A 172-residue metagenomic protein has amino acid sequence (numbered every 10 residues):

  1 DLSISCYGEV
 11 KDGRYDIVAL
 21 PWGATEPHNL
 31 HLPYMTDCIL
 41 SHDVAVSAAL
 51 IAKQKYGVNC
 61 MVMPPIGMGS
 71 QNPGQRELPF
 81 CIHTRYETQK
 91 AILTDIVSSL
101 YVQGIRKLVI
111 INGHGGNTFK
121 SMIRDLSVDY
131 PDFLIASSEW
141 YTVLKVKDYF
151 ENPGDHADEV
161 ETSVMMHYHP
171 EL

Functional and structural regions predicted by a protein language model:
D1-P33: Active-site and ligand/interface coordination hotspots across diverse enzymes and nucleic-acid-associated assemblies
D12-W22, V58-S70: Short coil-to-beta-strand
V18, P65-V160: Active-site histidine-anchored catalytic micro-motif
H31, M35, Y56-V58, R76: Extended amphipathic ligand-handling, pore-lining, and cofactor/metal-binding catalytic surfaces
M35-C38, L126-V128: Glycine-rich, phosphate-binding/catalytic loops in enzymes
D37-L50: Short catalytic helix/loop segments, enriched in acidic residues and glycine and frequently bearing histidine
I51-V58, S127-F133: Short helix-capping segments at alpha-helix termini
D155-L172: Domain-level recognition of soluble alpha/beta enzyme cores, biased toward histidine phosphatases/phosphomutases
